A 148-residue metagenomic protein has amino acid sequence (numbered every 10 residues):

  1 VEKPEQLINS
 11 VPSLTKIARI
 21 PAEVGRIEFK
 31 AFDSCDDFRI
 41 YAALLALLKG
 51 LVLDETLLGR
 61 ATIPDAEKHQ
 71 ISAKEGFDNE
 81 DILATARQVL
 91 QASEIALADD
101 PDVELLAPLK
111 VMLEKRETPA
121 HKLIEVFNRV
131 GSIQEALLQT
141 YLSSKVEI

Functional and structural regions predicted by a protein language model:
V1-I148: C-terminal accessory/tail domains of diverse enzymes
